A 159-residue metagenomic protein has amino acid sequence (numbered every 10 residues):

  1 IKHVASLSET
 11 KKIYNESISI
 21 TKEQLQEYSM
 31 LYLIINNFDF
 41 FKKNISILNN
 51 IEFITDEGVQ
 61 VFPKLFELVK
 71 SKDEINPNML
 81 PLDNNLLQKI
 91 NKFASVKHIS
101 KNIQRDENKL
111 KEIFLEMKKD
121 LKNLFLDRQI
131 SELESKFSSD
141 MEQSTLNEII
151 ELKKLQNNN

Functional and structural regions predicted by a protein language model:
H3-K72, A94, D127: Non-catalytic protein-protein interaction segments used by genome-maintenance enzymes to assemble and couple activities
F66, K70-N159: Bacterial replisome coupling helices
